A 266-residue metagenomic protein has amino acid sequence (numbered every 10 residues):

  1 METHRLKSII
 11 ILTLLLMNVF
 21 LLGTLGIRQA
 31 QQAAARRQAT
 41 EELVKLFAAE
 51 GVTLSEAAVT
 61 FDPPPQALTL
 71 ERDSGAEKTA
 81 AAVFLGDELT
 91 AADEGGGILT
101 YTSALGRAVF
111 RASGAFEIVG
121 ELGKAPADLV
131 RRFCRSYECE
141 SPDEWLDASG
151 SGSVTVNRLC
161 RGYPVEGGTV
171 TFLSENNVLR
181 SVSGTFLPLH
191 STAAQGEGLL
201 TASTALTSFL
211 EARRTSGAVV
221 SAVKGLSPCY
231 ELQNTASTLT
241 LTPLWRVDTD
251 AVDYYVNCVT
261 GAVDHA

Functional and structural regions predicted by a protein language model:
M1-E144: Preferential activation on post-signal-peptide N-terminal prodomains/segments of secreted or lumenal proteins
I10, L14-M17, V170, L179-V182 (+2 more regions): Generic hydrophobic secondary-structure signal
K78-T102, A112, I118-V119, S136-N176 (+1 more regions): Exposed beta-strand-loop-beta-strand "reactive/processing" segments of non-cytosolic proteins
G114-A222: Long, charged/polar, surface-exposed segments that mediate recognition or autoinhibition
S191-A266: Extracytoplasmic/luminal low-complexity segments enriched in Pro/Gly and acidic/polar residues that act as flexible
